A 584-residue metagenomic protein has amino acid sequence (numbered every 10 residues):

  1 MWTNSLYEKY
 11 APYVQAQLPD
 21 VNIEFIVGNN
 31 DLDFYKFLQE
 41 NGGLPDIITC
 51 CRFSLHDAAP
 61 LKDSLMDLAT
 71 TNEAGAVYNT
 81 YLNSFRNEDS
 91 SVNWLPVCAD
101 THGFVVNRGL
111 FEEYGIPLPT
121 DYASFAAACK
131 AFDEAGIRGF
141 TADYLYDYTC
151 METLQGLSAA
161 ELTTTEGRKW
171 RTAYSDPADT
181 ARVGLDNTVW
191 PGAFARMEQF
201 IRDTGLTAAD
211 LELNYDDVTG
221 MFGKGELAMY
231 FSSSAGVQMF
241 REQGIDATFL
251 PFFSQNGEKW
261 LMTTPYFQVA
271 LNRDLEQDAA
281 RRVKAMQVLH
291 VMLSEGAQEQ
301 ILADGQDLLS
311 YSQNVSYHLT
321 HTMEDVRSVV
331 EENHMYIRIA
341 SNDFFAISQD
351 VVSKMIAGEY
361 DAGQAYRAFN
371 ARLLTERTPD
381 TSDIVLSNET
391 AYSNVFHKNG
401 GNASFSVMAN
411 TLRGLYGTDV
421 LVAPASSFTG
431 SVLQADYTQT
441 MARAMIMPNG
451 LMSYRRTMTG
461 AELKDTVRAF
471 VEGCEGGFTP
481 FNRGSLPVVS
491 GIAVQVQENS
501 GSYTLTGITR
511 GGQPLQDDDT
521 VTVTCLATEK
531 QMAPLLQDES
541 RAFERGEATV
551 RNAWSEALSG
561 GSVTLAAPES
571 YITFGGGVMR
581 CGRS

Functional and structural regions predicted by a protein language model:
M1-L55, L118, Q364, T375-E376: Conserved N-terminal structural module of periplasmic/extracytoplasmic solute-binding proteins
W2-Y7, E24, N87, T263 (+3 more regions): C-terminal capping/gating helix-and-loop segments adjacent to ligand/active sites or protein-protein/ligand interfaces
A16, S91, R241-D304: Extracytoplasmic/periplasmic substrate-recognition and gating elements
F37, P45-D46, A74-G109, R138-A142 (+2 more regions): A structural signal for short loop-to-beta-strand junctions that line the ligand-binding cleft of periplasmic/secreted
C51-H102, P117, E152-T153, T248-L250 (+1 more regions): Hinge/lid segment of periplasmic solute-binding proteins
N93, A126-R182: Extracytoplasmic/periplasmic solute-binding protein
T172-L211: Glycine-centered hinge/linker elements that transmit conformational signals in sensory and ligand-binding systems
T381-S584: Catalytic centers of hydrolytic enzymes
